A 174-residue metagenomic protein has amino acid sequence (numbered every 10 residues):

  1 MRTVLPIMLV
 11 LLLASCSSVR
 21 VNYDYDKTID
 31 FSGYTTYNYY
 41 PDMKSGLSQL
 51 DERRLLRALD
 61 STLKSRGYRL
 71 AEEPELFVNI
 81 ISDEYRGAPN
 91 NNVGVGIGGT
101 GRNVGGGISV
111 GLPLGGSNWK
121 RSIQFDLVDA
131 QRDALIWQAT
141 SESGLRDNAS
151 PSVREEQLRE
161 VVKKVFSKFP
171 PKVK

Functional and structural regions predicted by a protein language model:
M1-L5: Positively charged n-region of N-terminal signal peptides that target proteins for export
L12-S15: C-terminal motif of bacterial Sec signal peptides marking the signal peptidase cleavage site
S17-T28, G115-K174: C-terminal/domain-edge helix-coil "capping" segments
D24-D26, L63-S65, G111: A generic local structural motif
D30-T36: Immediate post-signal peptide segment of exported/extracytoplasmic ligand-binding proteins
T36-G87: N-terminal segment of the mature soluble domain
R66, I80-A134, E142: Surface-exposed short loop/turn segments
